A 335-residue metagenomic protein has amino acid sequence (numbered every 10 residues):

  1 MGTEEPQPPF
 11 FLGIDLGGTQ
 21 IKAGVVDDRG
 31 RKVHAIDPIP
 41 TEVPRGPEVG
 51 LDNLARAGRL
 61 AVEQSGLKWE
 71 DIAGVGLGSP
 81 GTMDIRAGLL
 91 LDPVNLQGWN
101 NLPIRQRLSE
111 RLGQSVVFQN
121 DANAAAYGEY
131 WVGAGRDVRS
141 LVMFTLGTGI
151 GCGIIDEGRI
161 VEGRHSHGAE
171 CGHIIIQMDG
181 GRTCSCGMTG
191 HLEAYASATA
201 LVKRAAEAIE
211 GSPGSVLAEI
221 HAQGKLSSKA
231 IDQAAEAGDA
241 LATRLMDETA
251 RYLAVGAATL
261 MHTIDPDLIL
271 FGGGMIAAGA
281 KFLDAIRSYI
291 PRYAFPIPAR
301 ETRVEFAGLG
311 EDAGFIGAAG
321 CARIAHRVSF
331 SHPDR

Functional and structural regions predicted by a protein language model:
M1-G74, D84-L89, Q106-Q114, G128-V138 (+3 more regions): ATP-binding/phosphotransfer module of carbohydrate and carboxylate kinases, centering on a glycine-rich
I14-T19, T145-G149, H167: A short acidic Gly-Thr/Ser loop motif
I21-V25, I150-I155: Short beta-strand scaffold segments in enzyme catalytic cores
G88-G98: A charged helix-plus-loop insertion that forms the helical arch/lid used to bind and gate nucleic-acid substrates
V116-N120, I154: General beta-strand structural signal in soluble alpha/beta enzymes
A125-W131, G151-I154, H173-I174: Adenylate-forming
G168-I176: Short, intrinsically disordered, charge-biased short linear motifs at domain edges
